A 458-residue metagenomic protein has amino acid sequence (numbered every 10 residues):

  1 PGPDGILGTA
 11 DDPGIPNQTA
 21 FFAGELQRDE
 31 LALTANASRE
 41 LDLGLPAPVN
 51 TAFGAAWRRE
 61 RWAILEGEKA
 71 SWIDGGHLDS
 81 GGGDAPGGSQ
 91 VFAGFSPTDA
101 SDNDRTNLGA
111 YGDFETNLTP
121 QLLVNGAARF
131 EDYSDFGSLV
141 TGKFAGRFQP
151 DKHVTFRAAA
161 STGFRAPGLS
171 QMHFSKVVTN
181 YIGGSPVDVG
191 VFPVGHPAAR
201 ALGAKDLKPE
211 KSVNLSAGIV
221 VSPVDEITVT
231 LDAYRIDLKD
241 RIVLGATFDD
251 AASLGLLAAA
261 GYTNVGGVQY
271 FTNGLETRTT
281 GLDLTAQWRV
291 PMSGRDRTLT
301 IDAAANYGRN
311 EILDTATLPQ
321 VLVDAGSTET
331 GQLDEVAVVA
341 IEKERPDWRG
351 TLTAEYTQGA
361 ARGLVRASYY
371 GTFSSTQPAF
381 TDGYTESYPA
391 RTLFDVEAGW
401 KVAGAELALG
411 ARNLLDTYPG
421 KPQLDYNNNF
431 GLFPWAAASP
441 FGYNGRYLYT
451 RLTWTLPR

Functional and structural regions predicted by a protein language model:
P1-L7, P13-L123, T317-T351, E355: Outer-membrane beta-barrel transmembrane domain signature of Gram-negative proteins, especially the mid-to-C-terminal
L33-R39, A110-T116, F144-F148, A217-V221 (+5 more regions): Residues on the lipid-exposed face of transmembrane beta-strands in outer-membrane beta-barrel proteins
E40-N50, L118-Q121, H153, D225-E226 (+4 more regions): Short loop/turn motifs that connect adjacent beta-strands in outer-membrane beta-barrel proteins
L41, A55-A63, L108, A128-S134 (+11 more regions): Transmembrane beta-strands of outer-membrane beta-barrel pores
F53, T228, A233-P378, R451-P457: Gram-negative outer-membrane beta-barrel transporters
I64, S101, S134-F136, H153-E210 (+3 more regions): Surface-exposed extracellular loop regions of Gram-negative outer-membrane beta-barrel proteins, predominantly
D99-R105, F164-T230, I236-D237, G261-M292 (+2 more regions): Outer-membrane beta-barrel signature, preferentially recognizing the C-terminal barrel domain of Gram-negative
R309, A367-P378, G399-R458: C-terminal beta-signal and adjacent terminal beta-strands/loops of Gram-negative outer-membrane beta-barrel proteins
